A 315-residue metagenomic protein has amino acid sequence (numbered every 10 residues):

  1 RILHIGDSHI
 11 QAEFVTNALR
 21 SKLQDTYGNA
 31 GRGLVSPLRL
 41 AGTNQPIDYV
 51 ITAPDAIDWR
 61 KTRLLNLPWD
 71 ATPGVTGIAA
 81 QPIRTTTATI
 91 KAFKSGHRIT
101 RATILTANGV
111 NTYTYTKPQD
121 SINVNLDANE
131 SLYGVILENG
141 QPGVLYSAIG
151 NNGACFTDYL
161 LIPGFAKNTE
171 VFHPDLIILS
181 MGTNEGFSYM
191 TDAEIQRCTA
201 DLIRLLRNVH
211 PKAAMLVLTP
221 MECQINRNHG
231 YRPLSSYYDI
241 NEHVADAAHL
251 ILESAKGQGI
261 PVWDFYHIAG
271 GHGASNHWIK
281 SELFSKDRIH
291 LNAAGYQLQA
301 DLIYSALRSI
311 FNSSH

Functional and structural regions predicted by a protein language model:
I2-G6: Short hydrophobic beta-strand that contains or immediately precedes a catalytic carboxylate
S8-H9, T219, N292: Ser/Thr-glycine-rich phosphate-binding loops at phosphate-binding pockets of nucleotides, nucleotide cofactors
I10, F14, R20-G28, E170 (+4 more regions): Sec-exported extracytoplasmic/periplasmic mature domains
Q11-R197, H290: Conserved SGNH/GDSL esterase-like catalytic core that processes O-acyl groups on lipids and polysaccharides
F14, A18, L160, G164 (+7 more regions): Extracytoplasmic/secreted proteins, especially bacterial periplasmic and envelope-associated proteins
G150, T219, Y266: Residues at the C-termini of beta-strands that transition into short coil/loop
P163, C223-H315: Catalytic His-Asp segment of secreted/periplasmic serine-dependent ester chemistry enzymes
H173-G186, A193-V209, L216-V262: Conserved N-terminal glycine/acidic-rich loop preference
